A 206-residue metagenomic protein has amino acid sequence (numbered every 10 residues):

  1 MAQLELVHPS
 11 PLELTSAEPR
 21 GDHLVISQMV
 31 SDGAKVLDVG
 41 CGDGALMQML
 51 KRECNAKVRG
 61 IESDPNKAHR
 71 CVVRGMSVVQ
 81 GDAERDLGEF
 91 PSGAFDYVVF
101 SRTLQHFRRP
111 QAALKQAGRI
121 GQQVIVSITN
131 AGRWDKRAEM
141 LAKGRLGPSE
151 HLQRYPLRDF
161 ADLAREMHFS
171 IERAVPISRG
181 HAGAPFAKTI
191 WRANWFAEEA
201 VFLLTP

Functional and structural regions predicted by a protein language model:
L4-P19: Class I SAM-dependent methyltransferase Rossmann-like catalytic core, especially the SAM/SAH-binding loop
A17-G33: Conserved alpha-helix/loop element of class I SAM-dependent methyltransferases that forms part of the SAM/SAH-binding
G40-G42: Class I SAM-dependent methyltransferase "Motif I" SAM/SAH-binding loop
G44, Q48: Glycine-rich SAM-binding Motif I of class I
M49-D86: Class I SAM-dependent methyltransferase SAM/SAH-binding core
D86-S92: Short conserved loop adjoining the S-adenosyl-L-methionine
V99-R108: A short SAM/SAH-binding and catalytic strip from SAM-dependent methyltransferases
Q111-R119, Q123-P206: S-adenosyl-L-methionine-dependent methyltransferase catalytic module, highlighting the catalytic core
